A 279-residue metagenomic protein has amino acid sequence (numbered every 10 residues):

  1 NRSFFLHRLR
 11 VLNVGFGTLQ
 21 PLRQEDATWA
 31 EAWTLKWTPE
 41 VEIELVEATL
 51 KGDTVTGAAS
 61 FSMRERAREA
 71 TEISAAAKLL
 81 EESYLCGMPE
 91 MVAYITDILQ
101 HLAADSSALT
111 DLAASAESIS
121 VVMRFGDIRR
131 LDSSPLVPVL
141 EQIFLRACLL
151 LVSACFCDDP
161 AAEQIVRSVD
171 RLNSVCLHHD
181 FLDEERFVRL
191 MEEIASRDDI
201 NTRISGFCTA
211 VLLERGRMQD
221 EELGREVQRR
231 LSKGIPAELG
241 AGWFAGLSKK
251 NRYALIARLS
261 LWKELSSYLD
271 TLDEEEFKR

Functional and structural regions predicted by a protein language model:
N1-R279: Extended repeat-based interaction scaffolds and adjacent low-complexity, acidic/S/T/P-biased segments that form broad
